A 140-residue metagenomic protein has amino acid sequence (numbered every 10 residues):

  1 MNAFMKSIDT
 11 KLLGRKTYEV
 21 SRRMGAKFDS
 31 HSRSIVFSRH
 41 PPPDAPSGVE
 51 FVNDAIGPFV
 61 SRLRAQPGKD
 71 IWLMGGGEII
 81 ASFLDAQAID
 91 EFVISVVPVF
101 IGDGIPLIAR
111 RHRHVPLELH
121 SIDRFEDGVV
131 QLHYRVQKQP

Functional and structural regions predicted by a protein language model:
M1-P140: Enzymes that bind and transform nitrogen-containing heteroaromatic metabolites
